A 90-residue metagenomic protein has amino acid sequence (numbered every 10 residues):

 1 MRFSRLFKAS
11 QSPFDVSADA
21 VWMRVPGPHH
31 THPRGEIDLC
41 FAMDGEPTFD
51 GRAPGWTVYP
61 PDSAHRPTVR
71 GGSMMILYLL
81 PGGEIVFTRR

Functional and structural regions predicted by a protein language model:
M1-F14, S73: An acidic intrinsically disordered interaction segment
K8-T31, A64: Conserved short histidine dyad/triad with adjacent acidic residue
D19-V21, C40, T68, L77: Residues in well-ordered beta-strands of folded domains
W22-R24, H29-P47: Short, conserved beta-strand element in jelly-roll/cupin
I37-F41, W56-Y59, L77: Active-site scaffold segments
D44-E46, S63-H65, P81-E84: Short acidic/polar capping segments at secondary-structure boundaries
F49-G72: Conserved metal-binding segment of the jelly-roll/cupin
G72-R90: A short hydrophobic beta-strand segment most commonly corresponding to one strand of the jelly-roll/cupin
